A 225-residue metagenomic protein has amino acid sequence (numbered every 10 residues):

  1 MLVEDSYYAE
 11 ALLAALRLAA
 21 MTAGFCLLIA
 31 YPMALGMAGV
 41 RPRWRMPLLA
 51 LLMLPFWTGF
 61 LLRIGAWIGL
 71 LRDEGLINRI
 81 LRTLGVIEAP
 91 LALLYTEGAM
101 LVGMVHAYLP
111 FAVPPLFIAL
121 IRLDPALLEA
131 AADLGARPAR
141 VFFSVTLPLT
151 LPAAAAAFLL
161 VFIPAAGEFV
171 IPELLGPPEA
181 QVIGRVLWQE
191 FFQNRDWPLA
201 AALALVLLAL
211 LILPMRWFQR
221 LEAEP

Functional and structural regions predicted by a protein language model:
L2-I121, V145-L149, A153-F169, L174-G176 (+1 more regions): Membrane-water interface segments at the C-terminal ends of transmembrane alpha-helices in multi-pass inner-membrane
L123-L127: Short glycine/proline-centered loop/turn elements that form peptide/ligand docking sites
L128, A139-R140, P198: Residues in well-ordered alpha-helical elements
A131: The alpha-helix within a helix-turn-helix
L134-A136, P148: Glycine/proline-centered hinge or cleavage motifs at structural transition points of membrane proteins
R137-V141, P178-Q181: Gly/Pro- and small hydrophobic-enriched strand-loop and loop-to-helix capping segments that sit at the rims
F169-R195: Glycine-rich helix-loop "coupling/hinge" segments at transmembrane-helix boundaries in multipass transporters
E224-P225: Short, Lys/Arg-enriched, Gly/Pro-containing loop segments at transmembrane-helix junctions of multi-pass membrane
